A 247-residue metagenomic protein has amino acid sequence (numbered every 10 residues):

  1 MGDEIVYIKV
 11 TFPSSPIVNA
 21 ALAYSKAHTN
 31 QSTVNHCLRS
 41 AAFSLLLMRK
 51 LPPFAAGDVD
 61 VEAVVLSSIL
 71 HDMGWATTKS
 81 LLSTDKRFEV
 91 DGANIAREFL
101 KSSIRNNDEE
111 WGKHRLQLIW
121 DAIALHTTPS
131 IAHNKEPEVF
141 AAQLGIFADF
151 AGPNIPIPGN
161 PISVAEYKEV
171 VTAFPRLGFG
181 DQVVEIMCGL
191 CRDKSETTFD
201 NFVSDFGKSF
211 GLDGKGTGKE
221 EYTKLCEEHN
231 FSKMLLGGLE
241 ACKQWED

Functional and structural regions predicted by a protein language model:
M1-A76: Acidic/His-rich, divalent-metal-binding segments that scaffold phosphate/diphosphate chemistry
G2-I5, H28-Q31, L38, L45-G57 (+1 more regions): Divalent metal-dependent phosphate-bond-processing catalytic cores, especially two-metal-ion Mg2+/Mn2+ enzymes that act
N30-L38, T78-D91, K113: Active-site metal-coordination segments of metallo-dependent hydrolases
S40-S44, K86-S103: An active-site-proximal "capping" alpha-helix that borders the catalytic cofactor pocket
L46, K50, W75-A76, E98-S102 (+2 more regions): Amphipathic alpha-helical interaction surfaces
A56-E62, I104-A124: Acidic/histidine metal-binding catalytic segments
D60-S80, F88, G92, A96 (+1 more regions): His-Asp-centered metal-binding catalytic motifs of divalent-metal-dependent phosphohydrolases/nucleases
G74-T84, S103-I104, I131-V139: Charged/polar, low-hydrophobicity segments characteristic of intrinsically disordered regions and flexible loops
